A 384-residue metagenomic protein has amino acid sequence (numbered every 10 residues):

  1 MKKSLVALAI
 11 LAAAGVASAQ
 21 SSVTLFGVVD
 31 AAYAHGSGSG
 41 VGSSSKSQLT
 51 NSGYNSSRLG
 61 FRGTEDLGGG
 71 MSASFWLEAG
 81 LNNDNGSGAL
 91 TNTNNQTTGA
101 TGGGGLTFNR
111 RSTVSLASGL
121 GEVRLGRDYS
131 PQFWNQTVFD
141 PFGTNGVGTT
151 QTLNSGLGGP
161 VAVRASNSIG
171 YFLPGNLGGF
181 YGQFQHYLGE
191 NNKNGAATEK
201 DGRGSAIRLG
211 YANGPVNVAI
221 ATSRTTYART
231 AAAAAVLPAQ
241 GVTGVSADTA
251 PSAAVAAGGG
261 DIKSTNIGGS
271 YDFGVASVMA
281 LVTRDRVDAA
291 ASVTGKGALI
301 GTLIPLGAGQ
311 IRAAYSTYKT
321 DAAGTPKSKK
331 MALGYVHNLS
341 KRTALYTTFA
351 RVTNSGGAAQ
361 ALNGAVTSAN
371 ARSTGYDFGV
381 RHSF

Functional and structural regions predicted by a protein language model:
M1-S21: Gram-negative bacterial Sec-dependent N-terminal signal peptides
A9, G60-R62, T113-A117, G170-F172 (+6 more regions): Outer-membrane beta-barrel architecture
S21-A34, K46-G189, D201-R203, L209-N217: Outer membrane beta-barrel
A31-S37, A79-N83, Y129-P131, H186-E190 (+8 more regions): Transmembrane beta-strands of outer-membrane beta-barrel pores
S43-Q48, T98-A100, K193-G195, P251-V255 (+3 more regions): Extracellular loop and loop/strand-boundary signature of outer-membrane beta-barrel proteins
M71, L120-V123, L177-G182, P215-I220 (+3 more regions): Repeated loop/turn-to-beta-strand initiation elements of outer-membrane beta-barrel proteins
A206-G334: Detector for outer-membrane/organellar transmembrane beta-barrel domains, recognizing the amphipathic beta-strand
A371-F384: Outer-membrane beta-barrel "beta-signal"
